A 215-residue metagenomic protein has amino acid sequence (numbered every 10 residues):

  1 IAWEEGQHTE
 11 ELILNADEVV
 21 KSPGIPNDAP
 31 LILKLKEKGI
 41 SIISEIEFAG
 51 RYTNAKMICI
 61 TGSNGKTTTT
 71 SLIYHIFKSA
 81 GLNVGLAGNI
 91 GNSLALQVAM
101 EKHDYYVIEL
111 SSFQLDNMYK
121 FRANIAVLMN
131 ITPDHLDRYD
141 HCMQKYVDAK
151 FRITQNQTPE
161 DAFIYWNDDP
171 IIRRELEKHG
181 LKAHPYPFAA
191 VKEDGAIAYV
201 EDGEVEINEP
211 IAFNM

Functional and structural regions predicted by a protein language model:
A2-L12: Glycine-rich, highly charged phosphate/nucleotide-binding loops
T9, S44, A212-M215: General structural signal for secondary-structure boundaries
E11-A16, P23-N167, I171-K182: Phosphate-binding loop of NTP-binding sites
D17-E18, A189: Residue-level marker of intrinsically disordered, low-complexity segments enriched for small/polar residues
D140-V147, A183-M215: Adenine nucleotide phosphate-binding catalytic loops in nucleotide-utilizing enzymes
